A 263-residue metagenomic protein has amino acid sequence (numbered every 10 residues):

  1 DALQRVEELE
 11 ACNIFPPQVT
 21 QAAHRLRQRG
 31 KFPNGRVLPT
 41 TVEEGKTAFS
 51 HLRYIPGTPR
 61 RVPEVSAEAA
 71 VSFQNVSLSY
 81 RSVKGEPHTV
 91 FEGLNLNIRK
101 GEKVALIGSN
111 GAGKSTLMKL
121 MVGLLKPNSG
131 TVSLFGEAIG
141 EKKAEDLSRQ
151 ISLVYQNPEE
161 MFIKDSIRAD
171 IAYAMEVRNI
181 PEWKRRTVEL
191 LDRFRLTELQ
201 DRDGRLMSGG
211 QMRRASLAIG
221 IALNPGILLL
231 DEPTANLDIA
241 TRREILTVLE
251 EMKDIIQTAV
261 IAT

Functional and structural regions predicted by a protein language model:
I107-S109: The feature captures the beta-strand-to-loop junction immediately N-terminal to the Walker
V122: Helix-to-loop junction immediately C-terminal to a conserved catalytic motif
G130-A138, L147-S148: Conserved ABC transporter NBD signature motif
P181-L199: Conserved ABC ATPase "signature" region
D203-M207, Q211: Conserved ABC ATPase signature
N224: Conserved catalytic motifs of ABC-family nucleotide-binding domains
L228-D231: Catalytic Walker B motif of ABC-type/P-loop ATPase nucleotide-binding domains
